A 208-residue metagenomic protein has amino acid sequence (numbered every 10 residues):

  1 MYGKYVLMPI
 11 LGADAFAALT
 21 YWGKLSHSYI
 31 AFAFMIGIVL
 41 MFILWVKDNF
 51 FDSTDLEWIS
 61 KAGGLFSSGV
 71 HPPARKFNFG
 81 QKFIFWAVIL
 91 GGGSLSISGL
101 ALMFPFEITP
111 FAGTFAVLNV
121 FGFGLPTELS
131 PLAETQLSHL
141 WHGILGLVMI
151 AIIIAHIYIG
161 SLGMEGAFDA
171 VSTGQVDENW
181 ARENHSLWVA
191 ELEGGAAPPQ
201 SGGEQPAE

Functional and structural regions predicted by a protein language model:
M1-E208: Membrane-embedded alpha-helical bundles that constitute the cytochrome b-like, heme-associated redox core of multi-pass
